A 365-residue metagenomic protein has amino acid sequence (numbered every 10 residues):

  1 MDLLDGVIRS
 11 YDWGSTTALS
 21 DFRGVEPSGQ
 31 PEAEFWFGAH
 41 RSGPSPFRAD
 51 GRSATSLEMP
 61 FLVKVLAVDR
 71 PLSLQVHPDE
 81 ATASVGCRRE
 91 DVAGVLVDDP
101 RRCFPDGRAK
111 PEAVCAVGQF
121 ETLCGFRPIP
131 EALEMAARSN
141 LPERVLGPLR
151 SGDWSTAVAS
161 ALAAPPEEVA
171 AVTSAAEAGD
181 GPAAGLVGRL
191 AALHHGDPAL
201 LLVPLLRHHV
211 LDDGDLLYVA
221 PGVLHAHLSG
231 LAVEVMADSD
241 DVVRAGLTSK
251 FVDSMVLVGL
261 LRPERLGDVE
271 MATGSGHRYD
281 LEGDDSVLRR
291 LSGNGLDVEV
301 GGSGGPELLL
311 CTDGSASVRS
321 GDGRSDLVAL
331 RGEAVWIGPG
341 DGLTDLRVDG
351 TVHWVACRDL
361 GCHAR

Functional and structural regions predicted by a protein language model:
M1-G179, S249-E264, L288: Transition-metal
M1-L3, G267-G274, R358-R365: Actinobacteria-biased recognition of intrinsically disordered, low-complexity terminal regions
Q30-E32, E58-M59, D69, R108 (+2 more regions): A short beta-loop-beta micro-motif enriched in histidine and acidic residues
L72, E112-T122, S229-K250, S286 (+1 more regions): A short hydrophobic beta-strand segment most commonly corresponding to one strand of the jelly-roll/cupin
A184-P198, G304-S317: Short, basic/aromatic beta-hairpin or loop at an interaction surface
H208-V219, V223-H227, L291, S320-L343: Short acidic-glycine-tyrosine-enriched beta hairpin
L216, D297-V298, E307, G314-S320: Short beta-strand segments in beta-sandwich/barrel cores
L231-G293: C-terminal amphipathic alpha-helical segment
